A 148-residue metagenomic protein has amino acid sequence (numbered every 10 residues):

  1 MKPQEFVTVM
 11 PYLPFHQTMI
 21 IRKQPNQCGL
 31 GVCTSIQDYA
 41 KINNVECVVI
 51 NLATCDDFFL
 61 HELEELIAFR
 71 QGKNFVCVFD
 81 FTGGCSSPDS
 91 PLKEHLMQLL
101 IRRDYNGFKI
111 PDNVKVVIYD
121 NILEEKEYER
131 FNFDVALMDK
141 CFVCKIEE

Functional and structural regions predicted by a protein language model:
V7-Y12, C55-T82, R102: Conserved alpha-helical scaffold flanking the Walker A/P-loop in AAA+ ATPase domains
V9-T54, A68: Walker A/P-loop
H16-I20, N74-V78, K115-V117: Residue-level preference for the first positions of well-ordered beta-strands
I21, L96, C141: Conserved RecA-like P-loop NTPase ATPase core
K23-P25, F81-G83, V114, I118-R130 (+1 more regions): A short beta-strand-to-loop transition that corresponds to the Sensor-1 phosphate-sensing loop of AAA+ P-loop ATPases
V45, Y128-E148: A short helix-turn-beta junction within AAA+ P-loop NTPase domains corresponding to the substrate/partner-engaging
F69-L100, E127-L137: Conserved AAA+/SF3 P-loop NTPase catalytic/coupling segment centered on the Walker-B
P88-E124: Conserved catalytic/switch belt of AAA+ P-loop NTPases
